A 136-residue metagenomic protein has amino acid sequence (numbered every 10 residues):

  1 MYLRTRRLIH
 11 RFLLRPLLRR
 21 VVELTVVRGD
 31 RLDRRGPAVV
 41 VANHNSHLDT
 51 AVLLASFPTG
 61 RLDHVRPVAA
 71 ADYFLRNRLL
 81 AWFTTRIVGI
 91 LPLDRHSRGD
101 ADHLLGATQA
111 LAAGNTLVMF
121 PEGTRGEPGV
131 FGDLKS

Functional and structural regions predicted by a protein language model:
M1-H10: Helix-enriched interaction subdomains in cytosolic or periplasmic regions, typified by TIR/SEFIR signaling/NADase cores
L3, R19-S136: Soluble catalytic domains of membrane acyltransferases
I9-L17: N-terminal nucleotide/polyanion-binding subdomain common to many enzyme families
